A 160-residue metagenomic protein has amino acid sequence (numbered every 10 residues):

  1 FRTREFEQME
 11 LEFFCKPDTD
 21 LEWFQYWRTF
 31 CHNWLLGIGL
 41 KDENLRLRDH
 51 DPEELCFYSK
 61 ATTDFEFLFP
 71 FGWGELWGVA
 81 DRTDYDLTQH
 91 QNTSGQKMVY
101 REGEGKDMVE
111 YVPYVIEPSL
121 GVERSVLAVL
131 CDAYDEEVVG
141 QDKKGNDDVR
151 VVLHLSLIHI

Functional and structural regions predicted by a protein language model:
F1-I158: NTP/phosphate- and nucleic-acid-binding module
